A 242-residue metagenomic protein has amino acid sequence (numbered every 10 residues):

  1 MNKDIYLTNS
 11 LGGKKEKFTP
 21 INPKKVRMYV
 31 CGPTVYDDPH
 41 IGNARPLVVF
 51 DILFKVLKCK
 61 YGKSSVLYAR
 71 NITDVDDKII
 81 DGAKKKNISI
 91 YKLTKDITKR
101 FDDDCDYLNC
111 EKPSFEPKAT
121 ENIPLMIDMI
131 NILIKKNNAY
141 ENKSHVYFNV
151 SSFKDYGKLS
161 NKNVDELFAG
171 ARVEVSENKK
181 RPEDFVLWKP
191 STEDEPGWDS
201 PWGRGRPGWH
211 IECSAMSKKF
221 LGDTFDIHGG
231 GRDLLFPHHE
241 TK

Functional and structural regions predicted by a protein language model:
M1-K242: NTP-dependent nucleotidyl-transfer catalytic core
